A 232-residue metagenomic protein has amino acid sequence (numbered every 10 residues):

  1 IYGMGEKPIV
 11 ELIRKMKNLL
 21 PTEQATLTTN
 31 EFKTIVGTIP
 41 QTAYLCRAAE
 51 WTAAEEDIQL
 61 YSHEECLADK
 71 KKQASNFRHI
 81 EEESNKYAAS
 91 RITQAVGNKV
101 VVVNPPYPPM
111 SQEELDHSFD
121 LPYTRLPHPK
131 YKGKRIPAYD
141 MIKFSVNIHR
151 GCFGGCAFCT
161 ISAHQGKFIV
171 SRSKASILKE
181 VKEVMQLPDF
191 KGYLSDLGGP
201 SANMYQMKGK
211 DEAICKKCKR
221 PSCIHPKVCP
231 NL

Functional and structural regions predicted by a protein language model:
I1-G5, V103-M110, I169-S173, K227-N231: Catalytic cores of large soluble enzymes that bind and process phosphate-bearing ligands
I1-V96, N104: Glycine-rich beta-alpha loop elements in corrinoid/cobalamin-binding modules across cobalamin-dependent enzymes
E65, E114, S173: Solvent-exposed, flexible loop/coil residues
S75-S145: N-terminal [4Fe-4S]-dependent radical SAM core
H117-L232: Conserved Radical SAM active-site core
